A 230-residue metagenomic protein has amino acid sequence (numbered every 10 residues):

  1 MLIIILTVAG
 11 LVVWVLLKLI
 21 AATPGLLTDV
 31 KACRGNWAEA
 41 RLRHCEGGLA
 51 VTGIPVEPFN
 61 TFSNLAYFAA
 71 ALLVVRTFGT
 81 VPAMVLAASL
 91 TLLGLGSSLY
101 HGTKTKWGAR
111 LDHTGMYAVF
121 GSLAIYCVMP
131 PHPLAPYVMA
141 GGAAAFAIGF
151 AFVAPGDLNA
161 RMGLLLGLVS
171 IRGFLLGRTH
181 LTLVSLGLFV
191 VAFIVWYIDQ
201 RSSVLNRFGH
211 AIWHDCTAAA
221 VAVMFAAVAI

Functional and structural regions predicted by a protein language model:
M1-I230: Multi-pass alpha-helical transmembrane bundles in non-GPCR membrane proteins that perform intramembrane catalysis
